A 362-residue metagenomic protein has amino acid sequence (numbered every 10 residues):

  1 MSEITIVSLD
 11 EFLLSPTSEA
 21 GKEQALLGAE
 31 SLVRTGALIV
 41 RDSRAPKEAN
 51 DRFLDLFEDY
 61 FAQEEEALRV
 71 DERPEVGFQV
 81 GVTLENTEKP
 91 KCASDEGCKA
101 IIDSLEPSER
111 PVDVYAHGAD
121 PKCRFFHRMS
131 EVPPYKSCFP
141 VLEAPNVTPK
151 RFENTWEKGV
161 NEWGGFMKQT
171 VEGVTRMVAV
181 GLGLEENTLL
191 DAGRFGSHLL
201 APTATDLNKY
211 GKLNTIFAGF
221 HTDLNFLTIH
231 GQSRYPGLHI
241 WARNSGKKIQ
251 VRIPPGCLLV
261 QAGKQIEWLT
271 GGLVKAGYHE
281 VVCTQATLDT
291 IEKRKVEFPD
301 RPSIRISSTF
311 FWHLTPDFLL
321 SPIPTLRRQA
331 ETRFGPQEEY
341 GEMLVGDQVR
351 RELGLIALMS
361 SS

Functional and structural regions predicted by a protein language model:
M1-S362: Peripheral, non-catalytic segments flanking oxidoreductase cores
